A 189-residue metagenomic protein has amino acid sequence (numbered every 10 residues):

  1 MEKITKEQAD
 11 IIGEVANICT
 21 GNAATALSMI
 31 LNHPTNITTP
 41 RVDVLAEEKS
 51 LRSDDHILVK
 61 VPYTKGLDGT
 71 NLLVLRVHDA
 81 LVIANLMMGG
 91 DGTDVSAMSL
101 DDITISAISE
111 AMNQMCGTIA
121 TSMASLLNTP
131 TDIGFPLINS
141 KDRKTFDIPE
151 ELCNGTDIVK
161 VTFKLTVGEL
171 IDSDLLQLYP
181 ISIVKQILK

Functional and structural regions predicted by a protein language model:
I4-K189: Composition-driven recognition of glycine/serine/threonine/acidic- and proline-rich low-complexity segments and repeats
